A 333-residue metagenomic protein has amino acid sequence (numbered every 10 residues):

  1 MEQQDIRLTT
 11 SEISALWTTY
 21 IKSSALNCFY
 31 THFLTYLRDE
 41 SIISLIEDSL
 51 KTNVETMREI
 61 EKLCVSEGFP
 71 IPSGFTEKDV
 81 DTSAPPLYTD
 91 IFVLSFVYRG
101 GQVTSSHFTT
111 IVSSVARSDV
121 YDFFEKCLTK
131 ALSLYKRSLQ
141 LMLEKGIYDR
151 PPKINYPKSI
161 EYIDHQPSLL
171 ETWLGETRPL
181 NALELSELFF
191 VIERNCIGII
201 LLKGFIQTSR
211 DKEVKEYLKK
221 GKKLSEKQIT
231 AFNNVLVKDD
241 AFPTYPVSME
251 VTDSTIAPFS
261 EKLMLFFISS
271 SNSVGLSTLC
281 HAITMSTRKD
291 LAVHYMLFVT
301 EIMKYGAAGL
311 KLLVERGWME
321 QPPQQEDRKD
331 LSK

Functional and structural regions predicted by a protein language model:
M1-S14, C28, H32-F92: An N-terminus-focused feature that recognizes amino-terminal "leader" regions
M1-S14, G74-V97, E161-E187, P246-S269 (+1 more regions): Acidic/His metal-coordination segments adjacent to aromatic residues that form catalytic metal sites in metalloenzymes
S14-T35, A84-F123, P179-Q207, I256-L297 (+1 more regions): Acidic/histidine-rich alpha-helical segments that form the ligand environment of transition-metal centers
E40-G74, L132-R150, E213-E216, K220-T244 (+1 more regions): Conserved alpha-helical segments that form or flank metal/cofactor-binding pockets of metalloenzymes
I42-I43, R117, Y121-F124, L143-Y156 (+5 more regions): Alpha-helical rod/repeat scaffolding segments in eukaryotic adaptors/tethers and long-chain four-helix cytokines
E61-L63, E67-S95, R99-Q102, Y121 (+1 more regions): Extended ligand-binding groove/face enriched in aromatic
K222-L265, S269-H281: Intrinsically disordered, low-complexity segments enriched in Gly and acidic/Ser/Thr residues that form flexible
L313-K333: Acidic, low-complexity, intrinsically disordered peripheral segments
